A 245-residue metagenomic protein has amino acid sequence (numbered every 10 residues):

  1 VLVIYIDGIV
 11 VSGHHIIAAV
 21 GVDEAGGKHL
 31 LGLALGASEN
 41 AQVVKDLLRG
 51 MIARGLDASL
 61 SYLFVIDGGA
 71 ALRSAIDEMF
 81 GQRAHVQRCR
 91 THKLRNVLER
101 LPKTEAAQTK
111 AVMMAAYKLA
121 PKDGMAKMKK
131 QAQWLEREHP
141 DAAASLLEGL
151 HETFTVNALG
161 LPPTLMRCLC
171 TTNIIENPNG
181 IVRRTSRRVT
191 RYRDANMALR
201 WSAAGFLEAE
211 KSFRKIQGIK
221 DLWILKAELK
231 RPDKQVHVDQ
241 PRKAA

Functional and structural regions predicted by a protein language model:
V1-I66, A70-R83, I174: RNase H-like nuclease fold core
V11, G36-N40, F64, V86-C89 (+5 more regions): A generic short alpha-helical patch detector that favors 3-5-residue windows in or near N-terminal regions
E24, L35-A41, I52-G55, F80 (+6 more regions): A detector of single, family-specific signature residues that are central to catalytic or substrate-handling motifs
H29-L33, L56-L60, L94, K110-A116 (+1 more regions): Short acidic, glycine/Ser/Thr-rich loop/turn "cap" segments at secondary-structure junctions
L63-A70, A75-M114: Conserved beta-strand -> loop -> alpha-helix junction used to position metal-binding or nucleic-acid-contacting
K118-A245: Acidic/histidine-rich catalytic cores and adjacent linkers of DNA breakage/strand-transfer/modification proteins
